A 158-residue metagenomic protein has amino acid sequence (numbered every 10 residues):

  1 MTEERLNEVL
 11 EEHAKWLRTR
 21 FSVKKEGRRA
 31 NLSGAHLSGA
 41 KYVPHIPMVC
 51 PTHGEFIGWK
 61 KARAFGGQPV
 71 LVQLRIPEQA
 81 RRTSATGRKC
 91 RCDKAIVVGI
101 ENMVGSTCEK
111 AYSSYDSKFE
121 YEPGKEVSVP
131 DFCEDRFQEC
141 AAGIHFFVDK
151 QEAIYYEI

Functional and structural regions predicted by a protein language model:
M1-I158: Intrinsic low-complexity/IDR segments
